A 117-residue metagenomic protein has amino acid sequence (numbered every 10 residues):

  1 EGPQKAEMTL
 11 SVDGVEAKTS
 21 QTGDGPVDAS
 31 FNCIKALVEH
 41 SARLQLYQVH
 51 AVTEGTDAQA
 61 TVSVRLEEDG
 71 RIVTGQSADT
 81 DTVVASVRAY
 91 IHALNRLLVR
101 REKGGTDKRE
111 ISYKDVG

Functional and structural regions predicted by a protein language model:
E1-G117: Terminal or standalone catalytic/regulatory effector modules within metabolic enzymes and repeat proteins
